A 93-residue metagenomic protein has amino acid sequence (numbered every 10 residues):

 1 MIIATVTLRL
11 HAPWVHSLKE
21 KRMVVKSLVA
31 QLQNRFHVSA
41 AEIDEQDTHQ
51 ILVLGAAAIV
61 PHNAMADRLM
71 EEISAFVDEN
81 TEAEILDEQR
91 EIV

Functional and structural regions predicted by a protein language model:
I2-V6, N34-F36, Q50-L52, E79 (+1 more regions): A generic structural signal for short beta-strands and their flanking turns/coil linkers
I3-A4, A41-H62, E91-V93: Short, charge-patterned binding micro-sites
A4-P13, L18: Short glycine-/aliphatic-rich beta-strand segments at the starts of folded cytosolic domains
L10-W14, N34, A58-V60: Beta-strand elements of well-folded, non-transmembrane domains
K21: C-terminal binding/interaction regions
V24-S27, Q31, R68, E72: Long, highly charged amphipathic alpha-helices
Q31-Q33, H37-D44, A75: Amphipathic alpha-helical assembly/interaction segments
A58-V93: C-terminal structural segments of small proteins and small subunits
